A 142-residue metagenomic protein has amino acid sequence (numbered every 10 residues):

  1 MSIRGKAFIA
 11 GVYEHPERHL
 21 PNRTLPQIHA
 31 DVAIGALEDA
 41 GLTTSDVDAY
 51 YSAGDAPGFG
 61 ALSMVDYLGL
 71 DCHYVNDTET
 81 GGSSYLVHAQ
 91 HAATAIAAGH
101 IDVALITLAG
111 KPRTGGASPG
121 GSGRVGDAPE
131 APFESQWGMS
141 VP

Functional and structural regions predicted by a protein language model:
M1-E79, T94-A98, L105-P142: Conserved "HGTGT" condensation-loop signature of ketosynthase/thiolase-family condensing enzymes that catalyze
V87: Active-site histidine-anchored catalytic micro-motif
